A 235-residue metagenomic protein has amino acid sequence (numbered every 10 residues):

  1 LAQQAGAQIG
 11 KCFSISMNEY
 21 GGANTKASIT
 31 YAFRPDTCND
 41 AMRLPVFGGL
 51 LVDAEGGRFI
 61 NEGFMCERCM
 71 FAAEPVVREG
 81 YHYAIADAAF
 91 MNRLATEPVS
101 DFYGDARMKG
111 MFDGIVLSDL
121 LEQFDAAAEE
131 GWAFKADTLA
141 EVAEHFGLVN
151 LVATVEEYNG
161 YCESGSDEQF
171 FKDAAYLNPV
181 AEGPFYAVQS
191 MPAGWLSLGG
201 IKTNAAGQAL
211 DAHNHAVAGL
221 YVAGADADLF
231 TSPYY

Functional and structural regions predicted by a protein language model:
L1-Y235: Residues forming the flavin
